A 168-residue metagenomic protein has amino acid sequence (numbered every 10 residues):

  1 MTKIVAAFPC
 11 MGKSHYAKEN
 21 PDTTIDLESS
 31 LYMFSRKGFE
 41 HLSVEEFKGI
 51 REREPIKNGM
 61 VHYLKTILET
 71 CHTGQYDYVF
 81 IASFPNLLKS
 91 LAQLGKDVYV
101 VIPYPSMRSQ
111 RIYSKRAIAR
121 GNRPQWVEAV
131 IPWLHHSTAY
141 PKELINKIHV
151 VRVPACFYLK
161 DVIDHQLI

Functional and structural regions predicted by a protein language model:
T2-P21: Glycine-rich phosphate-binding P-loop
P9-G12, A82-L87: Short, polar loop motifs at secondary-structure junctions
Y16-A17, K89-G95, R116, S137-L144 (+1 more regions): Short, aromatic/basic amphipathic alpha-helical patches
K18-T70, Y113: Conserved substrate/cofactor phosphate-moiety recognition/catalytic segment in nucleotide-dependent phosphotransferases
D22-D26, D97-V100, I148-R152: Conserved beta-strand scaffold positions in the cores of enzyme catalytic domains, especially in NTP/NDP-utilizing
G74-F80: Loop/turn-to-beta-strand initiation segments
F80-S83, L94-R116: Conserved phosphate-donor/acceptor-positioning beta-strand/loop module used by diverse small-molecule
G121-I168: Small-molecule kinase domains that catalyze NTP-dependent phosphoryl transfer to phosphate-bearing small molecules
